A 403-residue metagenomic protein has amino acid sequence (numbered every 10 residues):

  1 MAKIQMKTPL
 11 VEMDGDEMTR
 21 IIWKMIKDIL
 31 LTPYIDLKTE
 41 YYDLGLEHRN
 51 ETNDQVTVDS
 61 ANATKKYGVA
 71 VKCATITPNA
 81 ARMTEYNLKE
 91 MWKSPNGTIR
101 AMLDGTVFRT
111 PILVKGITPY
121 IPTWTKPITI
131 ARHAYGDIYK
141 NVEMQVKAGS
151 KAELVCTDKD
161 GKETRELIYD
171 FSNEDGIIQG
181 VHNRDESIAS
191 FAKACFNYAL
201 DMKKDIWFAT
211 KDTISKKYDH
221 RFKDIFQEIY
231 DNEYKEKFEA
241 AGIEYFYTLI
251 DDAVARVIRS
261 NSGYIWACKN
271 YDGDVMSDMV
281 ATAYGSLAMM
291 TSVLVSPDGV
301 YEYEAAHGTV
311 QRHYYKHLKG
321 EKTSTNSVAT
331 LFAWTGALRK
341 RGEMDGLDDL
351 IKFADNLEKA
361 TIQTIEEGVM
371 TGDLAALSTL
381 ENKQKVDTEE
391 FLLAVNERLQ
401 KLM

Functional and structural regions predicted by a protein language model:
A2-T8, M18-W23, K27-N53, A61-T64: N-terminal alpha-helical transmembrane segments of multi-pass membrane transport and channel/translocase proteins
M6-M25, L154-T248: Glycine-rich phosphate/diphosphate-binding loop of Rossmann-like nucleotide-binding domains
D36-Y41, M202-T210, Y234-Y247, G342-A354 (+1 more regions): Flexible, glycine/charged-enriched surface loops at secondary-structure junctions
L46-S60, K223-Y264: N-terminal small/polar loop signature for handling phosphorylated ligands or for N-terminal nucleophile
E47-K159, E163-T164, Y271, V275: N-terminal glycine-rich phosphate/adenylate-binding segment common to multiple enzyme folds
A134-Y135, K140-A192, A199, M344-L347 (+2 more regions): Glycine-rich phosphate/pyrophosphate-binding loop and the adjoining helix
V257-N356, Q363-E367: Glycine-rich phosphate/nucleotide-binding loop
